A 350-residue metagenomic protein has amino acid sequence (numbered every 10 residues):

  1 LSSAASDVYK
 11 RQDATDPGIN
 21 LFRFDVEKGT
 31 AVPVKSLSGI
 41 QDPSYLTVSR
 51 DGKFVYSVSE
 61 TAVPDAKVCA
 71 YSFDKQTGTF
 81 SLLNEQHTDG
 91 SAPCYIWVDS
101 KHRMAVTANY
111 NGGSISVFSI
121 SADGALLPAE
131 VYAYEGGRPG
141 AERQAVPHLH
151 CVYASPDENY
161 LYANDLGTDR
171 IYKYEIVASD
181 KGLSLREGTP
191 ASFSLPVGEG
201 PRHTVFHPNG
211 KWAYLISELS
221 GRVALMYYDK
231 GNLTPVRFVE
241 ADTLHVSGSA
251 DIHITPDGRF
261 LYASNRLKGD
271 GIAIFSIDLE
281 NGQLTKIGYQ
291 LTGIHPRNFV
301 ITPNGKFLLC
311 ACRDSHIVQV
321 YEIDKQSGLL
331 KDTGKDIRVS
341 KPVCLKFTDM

Functional and structural regions predicted by a protein language model:
L1-A5, Y9: Single conserved hydrophobic/aromatic residue that forms the stacking wall/gate of nucleotide- or nucleobase-binding
R11-A14, T61-P64, N111-S114, T168-D169 (+3 more regions): Short glycine/acidic-enriched loop and turn motifs that connect beta-strands
T15, I40-D51, D89-H102, E135-E158 (+4 more regions): Beta-rich, blade/repeat-based domains predominating in secreted/periplasmic proteins but also intracellular
R23-G29, Y71-G78, F118-L127, E175-S184 (+3 more regions): Short loop/turn segments immediately following beta-strands, especially the blade-tip and inter-blade linker loops
V32-S38, S81-Q86, E130, G136-E142 (+4 more regions): A short beta-strand motif characteristic of beta-propeller blades
P33-V98, H102: Blade-loop segments of beta-propeller domains
Y160-E218: Loop-centered beta-sheet repeat module
